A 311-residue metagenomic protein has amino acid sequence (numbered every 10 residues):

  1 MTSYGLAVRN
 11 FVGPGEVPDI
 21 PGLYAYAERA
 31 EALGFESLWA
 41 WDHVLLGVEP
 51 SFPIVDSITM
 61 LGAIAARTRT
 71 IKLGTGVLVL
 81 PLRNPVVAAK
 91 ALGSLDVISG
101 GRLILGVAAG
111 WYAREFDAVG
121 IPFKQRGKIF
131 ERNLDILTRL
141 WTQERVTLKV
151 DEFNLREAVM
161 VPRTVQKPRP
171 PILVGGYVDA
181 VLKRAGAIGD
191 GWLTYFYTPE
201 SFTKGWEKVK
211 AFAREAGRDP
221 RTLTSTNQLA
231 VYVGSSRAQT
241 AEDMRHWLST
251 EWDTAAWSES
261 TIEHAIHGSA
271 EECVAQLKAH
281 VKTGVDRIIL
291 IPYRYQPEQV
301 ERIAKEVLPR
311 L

Functional and structural regions predicted by a protein language model:
M1-G15, T70, Y112-D117, D151-R169 (+2 more regions): N-terminal small/glycine-rich loop or linker at the start of catalytic domains across soluble metabolic enzymes
M1-R67, P168-P170: N-terminal beta1-alpha1-beta2 module of alpha/beta enzyme domains
T2, P50, N84-I188, T203-A216 (+1 more regions): Internal, glycine-rich beta/alpha segment that forms the wall or movable "lid" of small-molecule/cofactor binding
Y4-V8, L38-A40, L73-T75, L103-V107 (+4 more regions): Hydrophobic faces of well-ordered beta-strands that scaffold small-molecule active sites in alpha/beta enzyme cores
V8-I20, L78-V86, P168-Y177, E259-E271: Active-site mouth loops of central-metabolism enzymes
V17-A30, A91, V174-R184, S269-A279: Short, acidic/polar
F35, G100, G189-D190, V285-D286: A structural motif
S51-G74, E131-I136, L140, K305-L311: Alpha-helix-loop-beta-strand connector modules within alpha/beta enzyme cores
